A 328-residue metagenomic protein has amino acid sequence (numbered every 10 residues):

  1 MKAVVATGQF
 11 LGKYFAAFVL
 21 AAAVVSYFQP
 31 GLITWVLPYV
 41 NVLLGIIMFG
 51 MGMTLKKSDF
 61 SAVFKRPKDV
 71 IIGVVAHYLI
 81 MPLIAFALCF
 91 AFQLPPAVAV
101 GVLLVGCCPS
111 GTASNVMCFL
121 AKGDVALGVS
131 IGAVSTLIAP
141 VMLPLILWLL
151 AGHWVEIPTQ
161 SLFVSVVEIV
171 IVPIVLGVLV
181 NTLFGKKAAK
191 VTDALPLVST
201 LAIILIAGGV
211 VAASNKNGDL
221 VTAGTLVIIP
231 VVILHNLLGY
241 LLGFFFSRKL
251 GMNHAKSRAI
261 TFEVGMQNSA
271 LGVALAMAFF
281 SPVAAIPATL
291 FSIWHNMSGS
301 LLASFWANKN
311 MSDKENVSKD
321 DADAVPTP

Functional and structural regions predicted by a protein language model:
M1-P328: Alpha-helical transmembrane segments of multi-pass small-molecule/ion transporters
